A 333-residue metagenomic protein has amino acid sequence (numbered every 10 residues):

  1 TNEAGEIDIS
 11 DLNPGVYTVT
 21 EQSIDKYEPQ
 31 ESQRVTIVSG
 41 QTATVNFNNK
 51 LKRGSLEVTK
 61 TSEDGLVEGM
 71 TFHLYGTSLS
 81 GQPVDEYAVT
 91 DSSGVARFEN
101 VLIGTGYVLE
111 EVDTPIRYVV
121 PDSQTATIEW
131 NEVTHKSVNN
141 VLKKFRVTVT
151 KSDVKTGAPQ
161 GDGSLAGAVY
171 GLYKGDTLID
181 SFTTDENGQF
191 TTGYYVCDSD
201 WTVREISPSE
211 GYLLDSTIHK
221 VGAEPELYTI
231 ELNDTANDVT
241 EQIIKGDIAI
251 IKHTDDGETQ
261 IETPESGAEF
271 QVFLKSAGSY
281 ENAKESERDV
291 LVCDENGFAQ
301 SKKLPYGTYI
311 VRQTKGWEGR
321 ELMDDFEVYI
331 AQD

Functional and structural regions predicted by a protein language model:
T1-D333: Solvent-exposed loop/turn and edge beta-strand elements of beta-rich ligand-binding domains
